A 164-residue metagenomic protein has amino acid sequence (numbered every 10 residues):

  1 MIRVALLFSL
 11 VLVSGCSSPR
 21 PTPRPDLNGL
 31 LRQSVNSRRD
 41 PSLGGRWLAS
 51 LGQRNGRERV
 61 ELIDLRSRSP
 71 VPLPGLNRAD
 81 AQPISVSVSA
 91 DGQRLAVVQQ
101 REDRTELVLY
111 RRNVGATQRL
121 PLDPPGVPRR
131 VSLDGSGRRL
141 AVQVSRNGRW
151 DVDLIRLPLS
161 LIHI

Functional and structural regions predicted by a protein language model:
V13-L30: Bacterial Sec signal peptide processing site at the extreme N-terminus
G29-V35, P74-A79, P121-P125: Surface loop/turn motifs at the tips and blade-to-blade linkers of beta-strand repeat domains
R39-P41, V86, V131: Hydrophobic core register within WD40 beta-propeller blades
R46, D91-Q93, S136-R138: Short coil/turn segments that connect the beta-strands within blades of beta-propeller domains
A49-N55, A96-E102, A141-N147: Beta-strand C-termini and the immediately following turn/loop, strongest in propeller blades
R57-E61, D103-V108, G148-I155: Structural motif
D64-R68, R111-G115, L157-P158: Short loop/turn segments that connect beta-strands within beta-propeller blades
I162-I164: Conserved small/polar residues in nucleotide/adenosyl-binding loops
